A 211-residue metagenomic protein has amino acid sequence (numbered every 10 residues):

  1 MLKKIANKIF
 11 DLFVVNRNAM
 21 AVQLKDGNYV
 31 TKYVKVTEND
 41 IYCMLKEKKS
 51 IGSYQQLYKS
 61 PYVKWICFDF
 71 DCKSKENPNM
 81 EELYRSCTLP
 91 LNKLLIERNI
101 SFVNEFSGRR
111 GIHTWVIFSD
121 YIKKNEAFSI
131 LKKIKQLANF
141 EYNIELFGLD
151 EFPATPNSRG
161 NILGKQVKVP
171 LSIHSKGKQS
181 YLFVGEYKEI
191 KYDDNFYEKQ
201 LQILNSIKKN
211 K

Functional and structural regions predicted by a protein language model:
M1-L91, A154, L163-Q166, L171-K178 (+2 more regions): DNA replication initiation on ssDNA origins
Q55-Y58, F102-R109, G148-E151, R159: Short beta-strand
W65-F68, S101-I130, G160-S172: Histidine-centered divalent-metal-coordination microenvironment in nucleic-acid enzymes
E76-L95, I117-E145, S175-F196: Helical (often loop-to-helix) elements that flank the catalytic cores of nucleotide-handling enzymes
I134-R159, P170: Conserved His + Asp/Glu catalytic blocks
K188-N210: Short, cationic low-complexity segments
